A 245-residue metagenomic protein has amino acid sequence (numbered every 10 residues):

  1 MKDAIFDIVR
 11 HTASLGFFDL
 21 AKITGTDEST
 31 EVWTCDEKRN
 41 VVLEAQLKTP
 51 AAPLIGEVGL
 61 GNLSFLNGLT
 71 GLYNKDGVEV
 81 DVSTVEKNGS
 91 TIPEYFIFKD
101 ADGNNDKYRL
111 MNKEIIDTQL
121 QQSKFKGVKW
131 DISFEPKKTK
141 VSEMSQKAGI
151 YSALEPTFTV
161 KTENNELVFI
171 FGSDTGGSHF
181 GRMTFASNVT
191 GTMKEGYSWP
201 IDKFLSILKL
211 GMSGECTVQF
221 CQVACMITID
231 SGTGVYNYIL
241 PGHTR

Functional and structural regions predicted by a protein language model:
M1-K107, K129-R245: DNA polymerase processivity clamps
N104, L110-K124: Short, well-ordered, aromatic-rich surface patches in folded extracellular/luminal domains
